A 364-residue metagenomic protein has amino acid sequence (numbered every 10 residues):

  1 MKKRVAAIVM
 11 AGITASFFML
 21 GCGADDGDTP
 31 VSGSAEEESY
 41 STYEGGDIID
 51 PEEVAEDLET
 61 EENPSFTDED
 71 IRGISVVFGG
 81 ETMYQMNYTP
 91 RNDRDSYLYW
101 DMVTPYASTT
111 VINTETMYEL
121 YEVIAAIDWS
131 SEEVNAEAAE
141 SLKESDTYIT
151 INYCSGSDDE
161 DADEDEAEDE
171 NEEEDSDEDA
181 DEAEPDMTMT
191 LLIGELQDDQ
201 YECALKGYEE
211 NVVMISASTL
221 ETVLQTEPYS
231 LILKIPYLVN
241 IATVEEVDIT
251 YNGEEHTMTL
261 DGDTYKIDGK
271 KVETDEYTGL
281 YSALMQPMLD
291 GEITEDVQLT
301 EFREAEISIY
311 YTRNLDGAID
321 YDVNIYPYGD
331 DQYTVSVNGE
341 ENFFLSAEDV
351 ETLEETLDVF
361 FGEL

Functional and structural regions predicted by a protein language model:
M1-V5, G12: Positively charged n-region of N-terminal signal peptides that target proteins for export
F18-G21: C-terminal motif of bacterial Sec signal peptides marking the signal peptidase cleavage site
G23-L364: A short-motif feature that recognizes glycine-rich, charge-decorated loops that bind or process nucleotide phosphates
